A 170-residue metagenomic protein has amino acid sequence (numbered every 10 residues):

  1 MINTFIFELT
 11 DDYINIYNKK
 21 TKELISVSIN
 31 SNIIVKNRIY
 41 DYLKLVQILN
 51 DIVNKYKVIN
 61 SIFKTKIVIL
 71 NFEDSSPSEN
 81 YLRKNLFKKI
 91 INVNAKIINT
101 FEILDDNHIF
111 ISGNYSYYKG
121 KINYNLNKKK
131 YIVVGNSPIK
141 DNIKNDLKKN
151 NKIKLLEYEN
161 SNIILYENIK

Functional and structural regions predicted by a protein language model:
M1-L9, I16-L24, I29-K170: Nucleotide/phosphate-binding catalytic cleft detector across ATP-hydrolyzing and phosphate-transferring enzymes
